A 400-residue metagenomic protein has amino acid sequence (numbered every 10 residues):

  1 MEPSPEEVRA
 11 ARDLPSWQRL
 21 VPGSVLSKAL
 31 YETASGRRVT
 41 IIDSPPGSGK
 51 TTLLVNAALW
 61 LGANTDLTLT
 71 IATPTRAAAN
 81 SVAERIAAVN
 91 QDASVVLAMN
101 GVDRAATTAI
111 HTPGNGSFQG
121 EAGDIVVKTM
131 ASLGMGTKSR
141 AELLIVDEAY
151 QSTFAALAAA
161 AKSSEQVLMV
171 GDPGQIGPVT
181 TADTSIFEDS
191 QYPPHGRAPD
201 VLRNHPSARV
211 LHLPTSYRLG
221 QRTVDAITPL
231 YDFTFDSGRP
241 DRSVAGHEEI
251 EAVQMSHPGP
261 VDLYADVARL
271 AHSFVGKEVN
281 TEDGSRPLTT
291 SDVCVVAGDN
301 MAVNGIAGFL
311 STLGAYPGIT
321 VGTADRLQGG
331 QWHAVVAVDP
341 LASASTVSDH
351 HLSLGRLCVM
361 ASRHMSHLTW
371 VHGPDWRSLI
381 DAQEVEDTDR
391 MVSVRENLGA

Functional and structural regions predicted by a protein language model:
M1-R38, G101-S117: Pre-P-loop entry segment of helicase/translocase ATPase cores
P22, V39, D66-T68, S94 (+1 more regions): Secondary-structure boundary/capping motif
D43-S48, L54, A63-L67, T73-S81 (+2 more regions): Conserved helicase motor core of SF1/SF2 NTP-dependent helicases
A57-A58: Hydrophobic residues in the short alpha-helix immediately C-terminal to the Walker A/P-loop of P-loop NTPases
P74-S81, A87-M135, T323: Inter-Walker segment of RecA-like/P-loop motor cores
I86-N90, L310-L313: Short, conserved SAM-binding/catalytic segment of Class I S-adenosyl-L-methionine-dependent methyltransferases
